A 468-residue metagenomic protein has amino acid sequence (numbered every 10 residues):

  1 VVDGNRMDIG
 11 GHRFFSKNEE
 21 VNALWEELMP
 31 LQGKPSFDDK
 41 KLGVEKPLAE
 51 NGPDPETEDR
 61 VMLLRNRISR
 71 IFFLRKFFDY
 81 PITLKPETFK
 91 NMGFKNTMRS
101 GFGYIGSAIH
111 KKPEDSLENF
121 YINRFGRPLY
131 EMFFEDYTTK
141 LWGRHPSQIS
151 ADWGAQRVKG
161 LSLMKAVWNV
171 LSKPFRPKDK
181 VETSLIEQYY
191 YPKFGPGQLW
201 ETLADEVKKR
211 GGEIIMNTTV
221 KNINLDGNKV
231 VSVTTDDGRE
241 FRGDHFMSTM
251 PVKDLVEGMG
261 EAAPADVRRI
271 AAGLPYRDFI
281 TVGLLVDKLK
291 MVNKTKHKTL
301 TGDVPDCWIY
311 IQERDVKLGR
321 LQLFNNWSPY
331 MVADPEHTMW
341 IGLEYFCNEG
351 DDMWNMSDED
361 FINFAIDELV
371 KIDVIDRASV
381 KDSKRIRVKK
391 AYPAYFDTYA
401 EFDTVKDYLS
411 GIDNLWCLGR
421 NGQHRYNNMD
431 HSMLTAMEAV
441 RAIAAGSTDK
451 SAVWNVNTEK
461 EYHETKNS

Functional and structural regions predicted by a protein language model:
G4-A108: Dinucleotide-binding Rossmann-like beta1-alpha1 core, especially the glycine-rich loop that anchors the ADP
G11, G33, V230, G243-D244 (+2 more regions): Local beta-strand N-terminus motif with an aromatic residue
R65, M216-T218, G419: Short loop/edge segments at beta-strand edges and connector loops that shape dinucleotide/nucleotide cofactor-binding
P86-T88, M92-I223, V231, R242-G243 (+1 more regions): Active-site/ligand-binding neighborhood in enzyme catalytic cores
K111, D244, S248-L255, D352-F361 (+2 more regions): Conserved mid-domain beta->alpha element of the FAD-binding
E213-I215, K381-K384, W416: General small-molecule cofactor/ligand-binding pocket signal
T218-D373, S451-E461: Mid-domain catalytic core of redox enzymes that form a hydrophobic substrate pocket/lid adjacent to a catalytic redox
I386-K389, F396-S468: C-terminal lid/capping helical subdomain adjacent to the catalytic/cofactor pocket in oxidative enzymes
